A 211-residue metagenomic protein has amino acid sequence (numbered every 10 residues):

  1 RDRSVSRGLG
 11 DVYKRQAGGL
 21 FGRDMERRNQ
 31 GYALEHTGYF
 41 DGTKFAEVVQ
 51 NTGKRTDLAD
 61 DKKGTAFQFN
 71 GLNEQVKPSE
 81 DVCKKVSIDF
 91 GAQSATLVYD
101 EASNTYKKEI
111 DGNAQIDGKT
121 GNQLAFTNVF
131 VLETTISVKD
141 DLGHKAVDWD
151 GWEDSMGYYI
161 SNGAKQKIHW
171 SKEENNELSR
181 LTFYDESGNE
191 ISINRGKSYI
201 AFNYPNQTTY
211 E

Functional and structural regions predicted by a protein language model:
R1, R7, D11-E211: A surface/extracellular/periplasmic glyco- and lipid-processing/surface-interacting theme
